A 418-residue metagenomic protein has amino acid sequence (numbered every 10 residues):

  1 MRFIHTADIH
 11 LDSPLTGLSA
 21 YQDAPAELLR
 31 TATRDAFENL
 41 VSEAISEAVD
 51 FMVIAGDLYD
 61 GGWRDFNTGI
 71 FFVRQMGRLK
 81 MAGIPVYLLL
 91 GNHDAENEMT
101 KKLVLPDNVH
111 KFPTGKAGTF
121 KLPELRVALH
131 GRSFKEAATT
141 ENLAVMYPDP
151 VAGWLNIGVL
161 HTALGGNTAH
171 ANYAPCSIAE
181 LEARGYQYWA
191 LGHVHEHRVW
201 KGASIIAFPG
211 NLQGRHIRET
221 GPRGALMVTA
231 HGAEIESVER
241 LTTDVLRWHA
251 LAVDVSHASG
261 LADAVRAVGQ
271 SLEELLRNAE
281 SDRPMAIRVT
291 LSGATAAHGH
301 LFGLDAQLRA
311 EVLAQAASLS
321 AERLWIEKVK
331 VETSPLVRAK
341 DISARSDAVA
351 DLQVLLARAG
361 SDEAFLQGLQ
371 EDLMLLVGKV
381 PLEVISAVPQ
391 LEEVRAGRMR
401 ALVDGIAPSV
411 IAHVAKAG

Functional and structural regions predicted by a protein language model:
M1-G69, E393-A396: N-terminal active-site segment of His-dependent metallophosphoesterases
M1-P25, R223, T229-H257: Domain-start "cap" segments at the beginnings of catalytic or binding domains
R2, T16, Q22, F51 (+1 more regions): His/Asp/Glu-rich metal-coordinating catalytic cores of metallo-dependent phosphodiesterases/hydrolases acting on
L28-F37, R184, Y188-A190, A262: Cap/insert and terminal regions of metallo-dependent hydrolase folds
R34, E38-S46, V73, A144-P148 (+2 more regions): Amphipathic, non-transmembrane alpha-helical secondary structure
E43-D50, L79-G83, S318-E322: A structural motif corresponding to the C-terminal end of an alpha-helix and its immediate exit/capping segment
T243-G418: Accessory, non-catalytic peripheral segments of nucleic-acid enzymes
